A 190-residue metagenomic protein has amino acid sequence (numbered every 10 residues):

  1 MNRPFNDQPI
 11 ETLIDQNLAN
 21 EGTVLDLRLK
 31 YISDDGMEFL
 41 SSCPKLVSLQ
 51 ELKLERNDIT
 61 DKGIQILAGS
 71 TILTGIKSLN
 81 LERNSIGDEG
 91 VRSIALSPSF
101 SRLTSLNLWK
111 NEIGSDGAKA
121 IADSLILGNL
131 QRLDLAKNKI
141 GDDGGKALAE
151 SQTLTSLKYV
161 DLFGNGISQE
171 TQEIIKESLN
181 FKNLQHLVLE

Functional and structural regions predicted by a protein language model:
M1-F5, E11-L13, T155-E190: C-terminal capping region of solenoid repeat domains
M1-Q65: LRR N-terminal entry segment and analogous cap-like coil->beta motifs
F5-I10, Y31-E38, D58-Q65, S85-R92 (+3 more regions): Short, solvent-exposed loop/turn at the beta-strand->alpha-helix junction within individual leucine-rich repeat
N17, D35, K62, L67 (+6 more regions): Compositionally biased, intrinsically disordered low-complexity segments
N17-V24, K45-E51, T71-S78, P98-S105 (+3 more regions): Leucine-rich repeat
L25-Y31, L54-D58, L81-S85, L108-E112 (+5 more regions): Concave beta-strand-loop units of leucine-rich repeat
F39-K45, I66-I72, S93-S99, A120-I126 (+2 more regions): C-terminal per-repeat helix/turn "cap" of leucine-rich repeat
K77-L125: Eukaryotic tandem repeat interaction scaffolds
